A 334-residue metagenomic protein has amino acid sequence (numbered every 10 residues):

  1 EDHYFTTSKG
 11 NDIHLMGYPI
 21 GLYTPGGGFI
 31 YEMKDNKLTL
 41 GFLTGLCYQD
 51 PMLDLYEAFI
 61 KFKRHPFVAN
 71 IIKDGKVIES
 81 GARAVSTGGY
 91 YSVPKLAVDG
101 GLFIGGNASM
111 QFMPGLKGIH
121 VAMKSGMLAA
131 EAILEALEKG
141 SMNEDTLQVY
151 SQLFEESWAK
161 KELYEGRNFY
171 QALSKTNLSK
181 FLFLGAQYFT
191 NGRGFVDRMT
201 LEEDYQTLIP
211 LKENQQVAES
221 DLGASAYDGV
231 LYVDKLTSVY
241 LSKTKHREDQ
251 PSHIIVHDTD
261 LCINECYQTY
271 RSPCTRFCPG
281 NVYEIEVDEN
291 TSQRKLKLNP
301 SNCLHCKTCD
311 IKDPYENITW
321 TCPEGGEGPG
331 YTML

Functional and structural regions predicted by a protein language model:
E1-G10, V149, L153: Central beta-strand plus flanking loop segment that forms part of the substrate or channel wall within the catalytic
D12, I20-G81, H120, K139 (+1 more regions): Conserved FAD/dinucleotide-binding core of flavoprotein oxidoreductases
H14-G21, Y91-V93: Short Gly/Pro-enriched turn/cap motifs at secondary-structure boundaries
C47-Q49, Y91, M110-F112, I285 (+2 more regions): Flexible loop/turn segments at secondary-structure boundaries
A82-M113, T237-H253, L261-F277, E284: FAD-binding beta-loop-beta segment adjacent to the flavin cofactor pocket
S109-G115, V121, M127-L178, S292-N299 (+2 more regions): Active-site-proximal substrate-binding core of FAD-dependent oxidoreductases
L173-V230: C-terminal auxiliary extensions adjacent to catalytic cores
Q268-S301, K307-Y331: Iron-sulfur cluster-binding cysteine motifs and their immediate structural context in ferredoxin-like electron-transfer
